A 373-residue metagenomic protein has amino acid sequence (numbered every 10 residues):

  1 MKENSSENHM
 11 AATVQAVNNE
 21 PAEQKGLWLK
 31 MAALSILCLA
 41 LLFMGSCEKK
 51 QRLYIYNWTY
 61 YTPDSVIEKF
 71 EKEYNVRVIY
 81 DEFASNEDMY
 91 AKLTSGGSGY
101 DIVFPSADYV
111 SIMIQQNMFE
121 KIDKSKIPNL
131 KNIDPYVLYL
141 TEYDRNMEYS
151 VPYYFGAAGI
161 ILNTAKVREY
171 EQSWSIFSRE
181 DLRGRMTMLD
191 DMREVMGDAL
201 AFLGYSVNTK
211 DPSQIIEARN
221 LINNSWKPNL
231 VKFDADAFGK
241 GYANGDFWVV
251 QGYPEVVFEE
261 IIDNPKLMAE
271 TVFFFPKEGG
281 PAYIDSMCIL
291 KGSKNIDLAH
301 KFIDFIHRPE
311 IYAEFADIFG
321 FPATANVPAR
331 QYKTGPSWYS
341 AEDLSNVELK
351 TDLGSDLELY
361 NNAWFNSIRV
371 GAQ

Functional and structural regions predicted by a protein language model:
M1-L53, A372-Q373: Short, low-complexity disordered leader/linker segments with a strong preference for bacterial N-terminal type II
C47-M113, K240: Early extracytoplasmic/lumenal segment of secretory-pathway proteins
I79-D81, V231-K232, V272-F274: General small-molecule cofactor/ligand-binding pocket signal
G99, F104-N229, D234-D246: Extracytoplasmic ligand-binding site segments that recognize negatively charged/polar headgroups
Y109-I112, V249-M268: A ligand-binding cleft/hinge motif common to bilobed small-molecule-binding domains
I215-S225, L267-K291: Periplasmic-binding protein-like
D285, L290-S345: Mature extracytoplasmic/periplasmic domains
Y332-Q373: Extracellular/periplasmic bilobal clamshell ligand-binding domains
